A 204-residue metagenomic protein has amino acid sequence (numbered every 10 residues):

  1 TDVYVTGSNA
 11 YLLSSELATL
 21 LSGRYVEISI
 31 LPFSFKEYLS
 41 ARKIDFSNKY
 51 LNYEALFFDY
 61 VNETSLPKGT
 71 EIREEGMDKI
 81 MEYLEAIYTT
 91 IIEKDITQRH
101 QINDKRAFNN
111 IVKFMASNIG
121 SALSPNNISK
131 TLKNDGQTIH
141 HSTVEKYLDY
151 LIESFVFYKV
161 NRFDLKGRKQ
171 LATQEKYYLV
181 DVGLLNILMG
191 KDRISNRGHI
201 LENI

Functional and structural regions predicted by a protein language model:
T1-Y4: Loop/turn-to-beta-strand initiation segments
T6, I30, V160-R162: Conserved beta-strand termini and adjacent loop/short-helix elements that scaffold enzyme active sites in alpha/beta
S8-A10, S14-A122: Interdomain motor-coupling "hinge/lid" segment immediately C-terminal to the ATP-binding subdomain of NTP-driven enzymes
G76-I204: Accessory nucleic acid-recognition modules appended to NTPase machines
